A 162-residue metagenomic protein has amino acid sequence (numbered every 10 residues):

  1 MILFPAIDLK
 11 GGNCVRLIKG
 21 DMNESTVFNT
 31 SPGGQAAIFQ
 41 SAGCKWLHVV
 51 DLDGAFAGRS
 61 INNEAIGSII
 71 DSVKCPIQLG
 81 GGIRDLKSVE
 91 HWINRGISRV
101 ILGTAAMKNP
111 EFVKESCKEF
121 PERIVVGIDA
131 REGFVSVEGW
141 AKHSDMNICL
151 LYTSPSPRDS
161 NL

Functional and structural regions predicted by a protein language model:
I2-F4, W46, P76-Q78, R99-I101 (+2 more regions): Structural preference for beta-strand elements that scaffold enzyme active sites
V15-S31, G133-I148: Active-site mouth loops of central-metabolism enzymes
W46-I61: Glycine-rich, proline-tolerant flexible connector loops at the mouths of alpha/beta enzymes
R59-Q78, S116-I124: Alpha-helix-loop-beta-strand connector modules within alpha/beta enzyme cores
L79-L86, A105-A106, D129: Glycine-rich beta-to-alpha transition loops that act as phosphate-gripper elements at the mouths of alpha/beta enzyme
R84-R95: Catalytic cores of alpha/beta
R95-F112: Glycine-rich phosphate-binding active-site loops on the catalytic face of alpha/beta enzymes
Y152-D159: Conserved small/polar residues in nucleotide/adenosyl-binding loops
